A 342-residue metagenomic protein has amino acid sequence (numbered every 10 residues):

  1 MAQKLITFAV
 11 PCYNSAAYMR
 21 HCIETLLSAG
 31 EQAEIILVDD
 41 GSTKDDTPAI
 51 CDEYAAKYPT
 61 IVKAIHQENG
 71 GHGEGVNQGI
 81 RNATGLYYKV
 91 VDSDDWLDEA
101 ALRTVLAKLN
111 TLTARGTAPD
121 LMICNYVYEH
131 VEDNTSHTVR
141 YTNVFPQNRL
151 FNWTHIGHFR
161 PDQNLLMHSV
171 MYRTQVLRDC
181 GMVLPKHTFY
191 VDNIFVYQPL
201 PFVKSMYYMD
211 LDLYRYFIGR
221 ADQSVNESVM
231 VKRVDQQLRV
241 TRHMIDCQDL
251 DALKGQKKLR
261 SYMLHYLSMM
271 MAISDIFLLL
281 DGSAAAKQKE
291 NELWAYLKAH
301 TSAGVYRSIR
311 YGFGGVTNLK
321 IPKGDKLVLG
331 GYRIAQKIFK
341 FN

Functional and structural regions predicted by a protein language model:
M1-T25: N-proximal low-complexity "stem/linker" segments adjacent to membrane-targeting elements
E24-A33: Short, acidic, metal-binding catalytic loop of nucleotide-sugar glycosyltransferases
D39-A49: A conserved acidic beta->alpha catalytic loop
Q67-A83: Glycine-rich, basic loop-to-helix element that forms the pyrophosphate-binding segment of sugar-nucleotide handling
H72, D95-M206, Y214, I218-M230: Donor-binding/catalytic cores of nucleotide-activated saccharide and glycerol-phosphate transferases/polymerases
Y88: Short aromatic/hydrophobic "clamp" motif used to bind/position activated sugar donors
L211-R220, N226-K254, M269-A303: Catalytic core of nucleotide-sugar-dependent glycosyltransferases
L279-N342: Membrane-interface aromatic/basic loop that binds lipid-linked glycans or pyrophosphate carriers, typified by
